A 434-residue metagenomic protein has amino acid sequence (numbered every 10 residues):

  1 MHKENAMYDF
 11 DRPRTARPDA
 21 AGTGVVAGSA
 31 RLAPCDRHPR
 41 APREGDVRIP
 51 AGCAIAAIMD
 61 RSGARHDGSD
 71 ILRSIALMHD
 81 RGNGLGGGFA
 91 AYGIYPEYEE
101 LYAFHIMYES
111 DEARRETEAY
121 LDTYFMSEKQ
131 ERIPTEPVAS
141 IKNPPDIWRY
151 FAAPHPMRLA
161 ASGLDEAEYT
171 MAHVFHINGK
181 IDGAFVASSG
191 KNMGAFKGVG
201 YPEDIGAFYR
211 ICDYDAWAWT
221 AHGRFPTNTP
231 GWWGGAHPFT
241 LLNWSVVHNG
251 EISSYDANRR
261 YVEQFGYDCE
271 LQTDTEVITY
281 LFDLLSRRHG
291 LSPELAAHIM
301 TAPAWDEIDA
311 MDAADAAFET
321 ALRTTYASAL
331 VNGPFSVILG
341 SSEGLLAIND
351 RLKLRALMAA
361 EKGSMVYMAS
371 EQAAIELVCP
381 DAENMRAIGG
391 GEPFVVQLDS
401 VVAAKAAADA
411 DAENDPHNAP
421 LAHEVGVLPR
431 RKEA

Functional and structural regions predicted by a protein language model:
H2-A434: Conserved short alpha-helical segments that host acidic/polar catalytic motifs at enzyme active sites
